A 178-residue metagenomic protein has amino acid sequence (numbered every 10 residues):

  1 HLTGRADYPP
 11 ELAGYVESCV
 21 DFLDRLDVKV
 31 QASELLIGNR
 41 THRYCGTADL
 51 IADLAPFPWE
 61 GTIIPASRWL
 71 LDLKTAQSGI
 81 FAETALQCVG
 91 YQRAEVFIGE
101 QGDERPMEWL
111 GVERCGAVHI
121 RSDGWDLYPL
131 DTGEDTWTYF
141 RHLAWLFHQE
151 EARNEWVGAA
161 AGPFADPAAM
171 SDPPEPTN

Functional and structural regions predicted by a protein language model:
H1-C45: Metal-dependent nuclease catalytic cores that hydrolyze phosphodiester bonds in DNA/RNA, characterized by
G38, I51-A55, V118-I120: A generic structural motif
G38, T75-S78, S122-D123: Short acidic/polar capping segments at secondary-structure boundaries
G46-P58, T62-Q77, Q87-Y91: Conserved catalytic cores of phosphodiester-cleaving nucleases, focusing on short active-site segments
G79-E83: Short alpha-helix boundary/capping segments
A94-N178: Metal-dependent nuclease catalytic regions and adjoining charged, substrate-binding loops involved in nucleic-acid end
